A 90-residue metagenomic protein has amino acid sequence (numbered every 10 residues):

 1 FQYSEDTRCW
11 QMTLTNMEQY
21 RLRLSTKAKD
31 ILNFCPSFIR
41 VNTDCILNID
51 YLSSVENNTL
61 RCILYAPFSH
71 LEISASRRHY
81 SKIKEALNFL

Functional and structural regions predicted by a protein language model:
F1-F68: Conserved binding/recognition cores within well-folded domains
K29-L32, S69-L90: Acidic, Ser/Thr- and proline-rich intrinsically disordered linker/docking segments of eukaryotic scaffolds
